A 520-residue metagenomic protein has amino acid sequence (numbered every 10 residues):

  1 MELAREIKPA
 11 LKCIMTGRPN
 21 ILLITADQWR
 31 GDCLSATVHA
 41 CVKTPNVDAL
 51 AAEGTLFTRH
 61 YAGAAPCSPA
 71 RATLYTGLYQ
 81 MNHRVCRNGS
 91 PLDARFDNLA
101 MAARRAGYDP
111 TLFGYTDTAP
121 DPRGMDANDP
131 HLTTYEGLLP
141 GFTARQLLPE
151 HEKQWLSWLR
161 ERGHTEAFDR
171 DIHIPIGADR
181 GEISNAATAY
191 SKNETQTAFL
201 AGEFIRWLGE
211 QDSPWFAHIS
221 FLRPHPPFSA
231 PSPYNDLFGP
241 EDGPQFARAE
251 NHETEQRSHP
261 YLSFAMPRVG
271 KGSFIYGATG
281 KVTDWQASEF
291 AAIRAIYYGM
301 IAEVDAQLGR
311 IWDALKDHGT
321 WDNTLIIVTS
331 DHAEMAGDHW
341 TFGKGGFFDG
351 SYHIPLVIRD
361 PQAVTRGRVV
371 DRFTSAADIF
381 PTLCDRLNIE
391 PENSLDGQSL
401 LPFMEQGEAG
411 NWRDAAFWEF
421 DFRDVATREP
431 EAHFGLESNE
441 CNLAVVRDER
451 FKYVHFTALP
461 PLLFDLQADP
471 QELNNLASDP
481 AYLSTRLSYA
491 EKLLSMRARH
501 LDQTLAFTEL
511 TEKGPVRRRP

Functional and structural regions predicted by a protein language model:
L11-T58, A64, R104, S232 (+1 more regions): Active-site-proximal N-terminal segment of extracellular/periplasmic enzymes that hydrolyze or transfer
T16-G17, Q28-C41, H151-F373, R386-S394 (+3 more regions): Active-site-proximal cap/lid insertion segments
I21-D27, A103, F216-I219, F238 (+4 more regions): A short aromatic-rich beta-strand->coil structural motif
A26, A36-V38, V42, G54-T76 (+10 more regions): Short, solvent-exposed turn/loop segments enriched in Gly/Ser/Thr/Pro and often Arg
S35-R71, G77-R84, G107-T111, E241-N251 (+2 more regions): Short, structured active-site-proximal loop/turn typified by the sulfatase FGly-forming signature C/S-X-P-X-R
D48-A49, A100-D109, G309, P361 (+2 more regions): Non-catalytic, well-ordered alpha-helical segments in soluble enzyme domains
T76-Y190: Catalytic-site neighborhoods of secreted/periplasmic enzymes that process anionic sulfate/phosphate groups
M125, L138-F142, L148-W155, E161 (+7 more regions): C-terminal cap/loop subdomain of S1 sulfatases and analogous C-terminal strand-loop tails that border
